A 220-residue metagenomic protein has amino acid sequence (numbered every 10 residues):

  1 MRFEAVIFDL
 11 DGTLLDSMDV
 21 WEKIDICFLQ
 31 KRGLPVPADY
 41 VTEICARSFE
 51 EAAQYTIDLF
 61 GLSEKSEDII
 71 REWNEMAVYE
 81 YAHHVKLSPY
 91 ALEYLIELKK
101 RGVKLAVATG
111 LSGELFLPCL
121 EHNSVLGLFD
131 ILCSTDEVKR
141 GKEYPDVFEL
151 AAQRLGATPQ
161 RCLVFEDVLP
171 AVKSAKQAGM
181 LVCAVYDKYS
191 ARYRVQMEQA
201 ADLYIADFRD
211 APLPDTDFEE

Functional and structural regions predicted by a protein language model:
M1-E4, I96-K99, S112-E220: Asp-based, Mg2+/Mn2+-dependent phosphohydrolase catalytic module
M1-T42, Q177: Active-site neighborhood of HAD-like aspartate-dependent phosphohydrolases
L14, L87, L105-A108, R140 (+1 more regions): Conserved SAM-binding loop
E22, I26, F49-Q54, S66 (+2 more regions): An amphipathic alpha-helix signature
F28-L29, E50-L62, C119, A152: Helix-loop "lid/cap" segments that line or gate small-molecule binding pockets
L34, R101-V103, M180: Short phosphate-binding/catalytic loops that engage adenosine nucleotides
P35, Y55-E93: Metal-dependent phosphoesterase signature
Y79-V107, G113, L117: Short, acidic loop-to-helix structural element flanking the phosphoryl-transfer center in phosphate-processing enzymes
